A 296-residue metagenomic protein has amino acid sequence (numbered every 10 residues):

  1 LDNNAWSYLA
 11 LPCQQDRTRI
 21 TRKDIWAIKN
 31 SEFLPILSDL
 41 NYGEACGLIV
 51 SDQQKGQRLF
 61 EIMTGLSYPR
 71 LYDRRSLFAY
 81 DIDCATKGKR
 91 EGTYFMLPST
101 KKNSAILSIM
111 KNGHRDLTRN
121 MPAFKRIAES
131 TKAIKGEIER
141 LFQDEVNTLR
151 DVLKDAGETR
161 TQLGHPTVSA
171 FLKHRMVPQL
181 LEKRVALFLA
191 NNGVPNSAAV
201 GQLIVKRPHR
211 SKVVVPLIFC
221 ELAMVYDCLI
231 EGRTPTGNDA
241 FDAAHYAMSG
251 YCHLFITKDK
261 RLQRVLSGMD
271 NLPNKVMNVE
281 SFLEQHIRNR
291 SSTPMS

Functional and structural regions predicted by a protein language model:
L1-Y251, R261-S296: Active-site-proximal, substrate-binding regions of enzyme catalytic domains and RNA-binding/basic surfaces
K258: Conserved residues at the C-terminal ends of beta-strands
